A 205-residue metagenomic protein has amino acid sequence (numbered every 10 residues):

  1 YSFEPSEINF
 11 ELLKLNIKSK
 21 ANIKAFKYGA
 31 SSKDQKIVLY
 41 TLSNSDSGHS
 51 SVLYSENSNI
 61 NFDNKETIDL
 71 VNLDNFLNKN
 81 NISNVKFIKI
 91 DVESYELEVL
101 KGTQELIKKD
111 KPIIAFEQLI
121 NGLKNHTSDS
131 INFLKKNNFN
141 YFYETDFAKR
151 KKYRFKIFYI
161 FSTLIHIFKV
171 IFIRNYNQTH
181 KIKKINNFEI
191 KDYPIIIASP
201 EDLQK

Functional and structural regions predicted by a protein language model:
Y1-K205: Phosphate/nucleotide-binding beta-alpha loop and adjacent structural elements of enzyme active sites
